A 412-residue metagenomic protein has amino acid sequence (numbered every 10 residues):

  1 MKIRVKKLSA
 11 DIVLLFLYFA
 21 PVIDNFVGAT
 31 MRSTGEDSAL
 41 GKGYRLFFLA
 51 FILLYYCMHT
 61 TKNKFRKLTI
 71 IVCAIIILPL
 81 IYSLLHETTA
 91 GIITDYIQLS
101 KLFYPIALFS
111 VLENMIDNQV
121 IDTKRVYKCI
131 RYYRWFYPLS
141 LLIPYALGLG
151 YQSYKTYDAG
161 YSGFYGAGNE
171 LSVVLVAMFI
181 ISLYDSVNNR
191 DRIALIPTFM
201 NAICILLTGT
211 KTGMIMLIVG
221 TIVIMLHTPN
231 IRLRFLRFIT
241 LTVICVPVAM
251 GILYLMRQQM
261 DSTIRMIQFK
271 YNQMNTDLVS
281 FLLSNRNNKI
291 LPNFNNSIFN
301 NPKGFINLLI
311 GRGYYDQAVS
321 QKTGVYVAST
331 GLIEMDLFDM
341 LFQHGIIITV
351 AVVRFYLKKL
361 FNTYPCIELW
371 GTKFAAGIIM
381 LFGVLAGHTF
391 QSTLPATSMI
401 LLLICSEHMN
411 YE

Functional and structural regions predicted by a protein language model:
M1-T60, I77-H86: N-terminal signal-anchor transmembrane segment
V27-R32, Y151, S162, S280-H344: Long extracytoplasmic/lumenal interhelical loops at the membrane interface of multi-pass membrane proteins
L68-I81, A90-M115: Aromatic-anchored transmembrane helix interface
L68-V72, V111-L142: Interfacial loop-to-transmembrane-helix boundary motif in multi-pass membrane proteins
Y127-Y151, G166-H227: Alpha-helical transmembrane segments of multi-pass inner-membrane proteins
I180, K373-V384, T389-E412: Transmembrane alpha-helices of multi-pass inner-membrane enzymes
D191-R192, M340-L381: Hydrophobic transmembrane alpha-helices and their immediate junctions
T228-N275, N300-N301: A membrane-periplasm/extracellular boundary helix in multi-pass inner-membrane enzymes that assemble envelope glycans
